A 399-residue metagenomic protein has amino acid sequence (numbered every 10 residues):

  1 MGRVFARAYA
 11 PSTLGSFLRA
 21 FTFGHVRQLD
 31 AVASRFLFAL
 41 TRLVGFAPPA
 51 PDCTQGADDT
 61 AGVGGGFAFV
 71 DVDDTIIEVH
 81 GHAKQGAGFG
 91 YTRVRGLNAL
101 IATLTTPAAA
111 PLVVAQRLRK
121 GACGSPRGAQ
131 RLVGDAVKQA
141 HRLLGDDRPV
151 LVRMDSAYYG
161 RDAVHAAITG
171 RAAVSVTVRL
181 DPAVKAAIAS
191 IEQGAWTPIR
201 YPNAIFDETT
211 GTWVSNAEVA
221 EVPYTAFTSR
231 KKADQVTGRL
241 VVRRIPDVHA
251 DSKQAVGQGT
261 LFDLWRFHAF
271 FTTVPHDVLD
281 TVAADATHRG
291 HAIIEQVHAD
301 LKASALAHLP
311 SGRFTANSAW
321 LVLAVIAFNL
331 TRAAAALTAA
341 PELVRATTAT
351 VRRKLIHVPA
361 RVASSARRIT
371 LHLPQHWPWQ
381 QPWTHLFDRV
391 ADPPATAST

Functional and structural regions predicted by a protein language model:
M1, A10, L14, G66-I76 (+7 more regions): Short, conserved catalytic/metal-binding motifs centered on acidic residues
P11-T103: Active-site-proximal, Lys/Arg-enriched surface segment that forms a nucleic-acid-binding/basic interface patch
P48-D59, Q130-V150: Short, basic/hydrophobic alpha-helical segments
F89-L144: Electropositive, glycine- and tryptophan-enriched low-complexity nucleic-acid-binding patches
T92-L97, G134, T169-A183: Acidic, His- and aromatic-enriched active-site or binding-groove loops in soluble protein domains that engage sugars
S175-D300, H385-T399: An anionic, glycine-rich sequence signature occurring as long contiguous blocks
T281-F314, A319, L323-A334: Short amphipathic alpha-helical "interface-anchor" segments enriched in bulky aromatics
L330-T399: A short, flexible helix-boundary coil/loop motif
